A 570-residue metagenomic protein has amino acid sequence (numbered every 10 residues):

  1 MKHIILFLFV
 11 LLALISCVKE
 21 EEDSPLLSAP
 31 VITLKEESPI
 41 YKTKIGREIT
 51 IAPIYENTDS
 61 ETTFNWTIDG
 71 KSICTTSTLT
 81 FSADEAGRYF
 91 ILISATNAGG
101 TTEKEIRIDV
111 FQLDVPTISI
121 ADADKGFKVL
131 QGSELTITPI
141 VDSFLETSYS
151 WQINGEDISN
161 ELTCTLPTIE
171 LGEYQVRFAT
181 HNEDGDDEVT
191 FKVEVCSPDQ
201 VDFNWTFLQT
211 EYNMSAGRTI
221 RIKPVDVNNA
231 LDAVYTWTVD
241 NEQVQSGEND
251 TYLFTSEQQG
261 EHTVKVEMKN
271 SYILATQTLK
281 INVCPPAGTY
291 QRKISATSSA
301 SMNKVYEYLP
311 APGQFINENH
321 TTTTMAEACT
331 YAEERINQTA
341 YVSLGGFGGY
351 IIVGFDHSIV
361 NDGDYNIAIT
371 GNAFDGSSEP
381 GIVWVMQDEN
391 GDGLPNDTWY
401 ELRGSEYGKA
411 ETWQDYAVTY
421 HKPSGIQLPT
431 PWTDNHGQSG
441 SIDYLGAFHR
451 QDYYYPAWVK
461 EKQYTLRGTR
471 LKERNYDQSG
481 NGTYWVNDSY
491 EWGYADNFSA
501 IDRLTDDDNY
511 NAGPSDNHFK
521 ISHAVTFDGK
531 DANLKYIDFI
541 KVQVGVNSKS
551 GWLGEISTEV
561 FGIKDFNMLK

Functional and structural regions predicted by a protein language model:
M1-I45, A98-S119, E183-K192, C196-S197: Bacterial Sec-dependent N-terminal signal peptides
G46-N57, Q131-V141, A216-V227: A short beta-strand segment in extracellular, disulfide-stabilized domains
N57-N65, S143-S150, N228-T236: Solvent-exposed loop segments of extracellular immunoglobulin-like
N65-S82, S150-P167, T238-F254: Surface-exposed, flexible coil segments in extracellular/virion-facing regions
N204, T278-E379, R403-K570: A domain-level signal for the mature, folded cores of soluble proteins
E389-T398, Y420: Acidic, glycine-anchored loop motifs typical of Ca2+
